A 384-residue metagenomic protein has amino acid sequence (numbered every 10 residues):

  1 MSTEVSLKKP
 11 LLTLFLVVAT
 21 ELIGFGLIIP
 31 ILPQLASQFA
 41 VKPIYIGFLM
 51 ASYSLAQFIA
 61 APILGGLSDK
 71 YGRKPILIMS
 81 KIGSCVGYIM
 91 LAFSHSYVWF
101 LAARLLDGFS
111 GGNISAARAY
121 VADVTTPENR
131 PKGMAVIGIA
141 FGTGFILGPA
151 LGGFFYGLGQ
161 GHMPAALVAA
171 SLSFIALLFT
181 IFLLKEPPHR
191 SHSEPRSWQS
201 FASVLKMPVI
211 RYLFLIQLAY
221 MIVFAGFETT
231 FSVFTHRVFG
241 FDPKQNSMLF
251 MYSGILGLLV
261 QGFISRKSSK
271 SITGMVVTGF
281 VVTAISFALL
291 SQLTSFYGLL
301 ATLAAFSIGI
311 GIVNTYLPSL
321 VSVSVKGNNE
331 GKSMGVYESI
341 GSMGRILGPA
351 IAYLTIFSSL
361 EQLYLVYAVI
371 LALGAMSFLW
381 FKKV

Functional and structural regions predicted by a protein language model:
S2-L7, K185-L215: Juxtamembrane intracellular "pre-TM" segments in multi-pass secondary transporters
G26, S54-P62, G112, F145-I146 (+2 more regions): Residue-level signature of mid-helix packing/kink "hotspots" within the transmembrane helices of 12-pass Major
P30-P43, T229-Q245: Short amphipathic helix-loop junctions that connect adjacent transmembrane helices in Major Facilitator Superfamily/SLC
A40, G72, F93-V98, Q292-T294: Helix-breaking motifs and short loop linkers at transmembrane-helix boundaries and internal kinks in secondary membrane
A61-Y71, V260-I272, I356: Helix-to-loop junctions at the C-terminal end of transmembrane segments in multipass secondary transporters
P75-M90, G274-L289: Structural signature of the two symmetry-related core transmembrane helices
A103-G142: Cytoplasmic helix-loop-helix junction between adjacent transmembrane helices in 12-TM secondary transporters
N246-S268: Transmembrane alpha-helices of Major Facilitator/SLC transporters
